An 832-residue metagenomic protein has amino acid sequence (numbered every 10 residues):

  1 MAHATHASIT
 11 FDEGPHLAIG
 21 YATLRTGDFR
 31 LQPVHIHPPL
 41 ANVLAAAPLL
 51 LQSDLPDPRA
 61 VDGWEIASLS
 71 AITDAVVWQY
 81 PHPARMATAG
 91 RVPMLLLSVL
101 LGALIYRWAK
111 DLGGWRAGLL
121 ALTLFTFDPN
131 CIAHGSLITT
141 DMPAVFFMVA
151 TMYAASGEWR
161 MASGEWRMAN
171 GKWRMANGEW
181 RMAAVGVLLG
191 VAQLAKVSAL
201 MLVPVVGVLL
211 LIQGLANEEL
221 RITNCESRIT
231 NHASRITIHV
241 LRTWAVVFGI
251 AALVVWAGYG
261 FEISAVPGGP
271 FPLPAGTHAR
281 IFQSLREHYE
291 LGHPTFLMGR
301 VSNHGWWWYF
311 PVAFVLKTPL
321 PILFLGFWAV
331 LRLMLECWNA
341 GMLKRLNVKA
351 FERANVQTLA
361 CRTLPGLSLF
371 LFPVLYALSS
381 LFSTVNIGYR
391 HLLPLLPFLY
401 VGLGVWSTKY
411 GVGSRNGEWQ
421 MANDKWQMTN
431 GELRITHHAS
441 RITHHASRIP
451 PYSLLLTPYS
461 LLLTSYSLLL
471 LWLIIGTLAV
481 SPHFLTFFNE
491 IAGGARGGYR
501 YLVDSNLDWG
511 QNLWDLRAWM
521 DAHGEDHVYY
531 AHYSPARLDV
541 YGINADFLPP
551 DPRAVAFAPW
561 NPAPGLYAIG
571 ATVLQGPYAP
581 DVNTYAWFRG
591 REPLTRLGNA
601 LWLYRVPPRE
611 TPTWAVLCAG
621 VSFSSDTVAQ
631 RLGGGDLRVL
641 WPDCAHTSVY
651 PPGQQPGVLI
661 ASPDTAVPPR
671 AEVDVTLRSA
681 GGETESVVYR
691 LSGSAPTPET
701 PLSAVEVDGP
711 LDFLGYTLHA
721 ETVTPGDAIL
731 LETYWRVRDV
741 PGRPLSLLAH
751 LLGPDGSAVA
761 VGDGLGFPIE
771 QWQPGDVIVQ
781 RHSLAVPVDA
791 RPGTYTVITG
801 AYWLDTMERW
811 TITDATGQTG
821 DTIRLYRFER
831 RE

Functional and structural regions predicted by a protein language model:
R25, F29-P93, V266-H304: Interfacial juxtamembrane loops and adjacent helix segments that form the catalytic/substrate-binding surfaces
P58-T73, I105-F127, W180, A184 (+1 more regions): Transmembrane-helix signature of polytopic, membrane-embedded enzymes that assemble or transfer cell-envelope glycans
V92-L112, A150: Transmembrane-helix motifs of polytopic, lipid-linked glycan transferases
A121-T126, Y153, L189, Q193: Short helix- or helix-capping micro-motifs that position conserved polar/aromatic residues at function-defining sites
A154-R160, G178-W180, L188-L189, L202-G249 (+4 more regions): Perimembrane helix-loop-helix junctions
P204, W244-G249, G366-V374, S407-G417 (+3 more regions): Signature aromatic-anchored transmembrane alpha helix within multi-pass, membrane-resident enzymes that catalyze glycan
A313, T318-N347, E352-N355: Hydrophobic, aromatic-rich transmembrane alpha-helices and their immediate juxtamembrane boundary segments
A340, G411, G417, S453 (+3 more regions): C-terminal luminal/periplasmic domains and tails of membrane-associated envelope-modifying transferases
